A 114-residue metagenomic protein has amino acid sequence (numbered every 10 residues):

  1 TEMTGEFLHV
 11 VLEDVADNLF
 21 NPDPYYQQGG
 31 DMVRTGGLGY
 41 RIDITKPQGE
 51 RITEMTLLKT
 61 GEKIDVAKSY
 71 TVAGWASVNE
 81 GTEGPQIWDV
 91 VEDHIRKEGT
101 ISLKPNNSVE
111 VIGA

Functional and structural regions predicted by a protein language model:
T1-A114: Catalytic centers of hydrolytic enzymes
